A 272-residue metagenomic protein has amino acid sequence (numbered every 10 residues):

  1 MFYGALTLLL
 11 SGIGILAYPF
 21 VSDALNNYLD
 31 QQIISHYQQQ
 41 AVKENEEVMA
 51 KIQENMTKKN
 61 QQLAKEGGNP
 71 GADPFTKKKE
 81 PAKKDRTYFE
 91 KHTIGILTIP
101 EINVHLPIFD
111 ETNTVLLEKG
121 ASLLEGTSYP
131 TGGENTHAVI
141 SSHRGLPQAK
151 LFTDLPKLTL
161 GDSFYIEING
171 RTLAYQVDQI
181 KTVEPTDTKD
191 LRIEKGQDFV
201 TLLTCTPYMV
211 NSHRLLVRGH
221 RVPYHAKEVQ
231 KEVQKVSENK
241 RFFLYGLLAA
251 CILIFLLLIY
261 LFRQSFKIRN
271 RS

Functional and structural regions predicted by a protein language model:
F2-F242: Solvent-exposed, non-transmembrane regions of membrane-associated and secreted proteins
K231-S272: C-terminal single-pass membrane-anchor helix
